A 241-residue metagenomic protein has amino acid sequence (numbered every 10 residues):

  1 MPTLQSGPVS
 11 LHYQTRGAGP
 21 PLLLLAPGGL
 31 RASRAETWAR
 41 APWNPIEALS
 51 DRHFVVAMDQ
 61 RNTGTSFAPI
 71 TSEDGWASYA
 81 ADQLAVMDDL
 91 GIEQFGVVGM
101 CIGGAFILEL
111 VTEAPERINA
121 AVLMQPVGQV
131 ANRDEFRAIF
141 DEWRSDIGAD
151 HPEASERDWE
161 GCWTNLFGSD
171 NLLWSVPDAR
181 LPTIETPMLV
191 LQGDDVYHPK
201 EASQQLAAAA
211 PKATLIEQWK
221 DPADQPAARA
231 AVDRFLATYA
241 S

Functional and structural regions predicted by a protein language model:
S6-F67: Conserved HGGG/HGGXW glycine-rich cap/lid loop of the alpha/beta-hydrolase fold
D59-T63, V127, W219-D221: Short beta-to-alpha linker loops that shape the active-site pocket of alpha/beta-hydrolase fold enzymes
S78-F95: Conserved acidic catalytic loop of the alpha/beta-hydrolase fold
E93-Q129: Conserved hydrolase catalytic core segment
P152-A179, D195: Hydrophobic, aromatic-rich cap/lid helix
T183-I184, V190-Q192: Short beta-strand/loop motif that positions the catalytic acidic residue of the alpha/beta-hydrolase fold
V196-A202: Conserved alpha/beta-hydrolase "acid-adjacent" motif
A213-S241: Catalytic active-site module of serine/aspartate enzymes centered on a nucleophile-bearing elbow/loop
